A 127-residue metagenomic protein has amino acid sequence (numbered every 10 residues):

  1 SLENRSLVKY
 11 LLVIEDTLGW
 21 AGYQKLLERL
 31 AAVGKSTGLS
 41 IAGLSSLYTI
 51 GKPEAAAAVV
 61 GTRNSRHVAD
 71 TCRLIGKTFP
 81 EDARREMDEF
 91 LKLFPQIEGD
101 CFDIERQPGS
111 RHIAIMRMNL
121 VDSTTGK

Functional and structural regions predicted by a protein language model:
R5-K25, R29-A32, E54-A55, A69-K127: Terminal-tail/helix-coil boundary detector
L44: Glycine/threonine-rich phosphate-binding loop and adjacent beta-strand/alpha-helix elements that clamp
A58-V60: Hydrophobic faces of well-ordered beta-strands that scaffold small-molecule active sites in alpha/beta enzyme cores
R66: Short alpha-helical
